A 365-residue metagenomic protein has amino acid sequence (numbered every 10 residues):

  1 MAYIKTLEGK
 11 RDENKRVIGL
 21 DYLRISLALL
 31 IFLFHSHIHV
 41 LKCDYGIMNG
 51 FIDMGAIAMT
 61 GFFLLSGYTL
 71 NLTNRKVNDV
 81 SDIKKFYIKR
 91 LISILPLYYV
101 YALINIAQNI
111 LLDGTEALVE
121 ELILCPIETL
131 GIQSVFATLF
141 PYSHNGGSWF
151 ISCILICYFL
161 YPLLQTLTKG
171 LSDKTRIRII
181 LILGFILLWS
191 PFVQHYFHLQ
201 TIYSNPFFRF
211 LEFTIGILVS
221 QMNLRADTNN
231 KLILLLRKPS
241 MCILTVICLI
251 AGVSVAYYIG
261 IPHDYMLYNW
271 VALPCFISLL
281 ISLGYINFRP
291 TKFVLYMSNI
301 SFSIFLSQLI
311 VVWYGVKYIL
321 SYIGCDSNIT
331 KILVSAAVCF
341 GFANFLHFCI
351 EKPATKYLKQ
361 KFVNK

Functional and structural regions predicted by a protein language model:
M1-L188, L234, P290-Y296, I300-S303 (+1 more regions): Membrane-cytosol interface segments of multi-pass membrane proteins, especially ER/Golgi lipid-handling enzymes
I18, I47-M59, L139-C153, V193-I215 (+1 more regions): Interfacial loop-to-helix transition and helix-capping segments at the boundaries of transmembrane helices
V77, R225-T228, I286-N287: Short helix-loop capping/hinge motifs at secondary-structure junctions, enriched in acidic/polar residues
G131-I132, I186-Q200, R225: Short, flexible helix-coil linker/hinge segments at the edges of structured domains or between repeats
F159-Y161, T166, G216-N229: Internal transmembrane alpha-helix with an interfacial aromatic "cap," most often the third helix
T175-W189, F210-N223, M241-V255: Hydrophobic transmembrane helix bundles of membrane-integrated enzymes that assemble and modify cell-envelope
F213, I217, L244-A354: Alpha-helical transmembrane segments of multi-pass integral membrane proteins
A226-I233, H263-M266: Short acidic alpha-helical/loop segments enriched in Asp/Glu that coordinate divalent cations
